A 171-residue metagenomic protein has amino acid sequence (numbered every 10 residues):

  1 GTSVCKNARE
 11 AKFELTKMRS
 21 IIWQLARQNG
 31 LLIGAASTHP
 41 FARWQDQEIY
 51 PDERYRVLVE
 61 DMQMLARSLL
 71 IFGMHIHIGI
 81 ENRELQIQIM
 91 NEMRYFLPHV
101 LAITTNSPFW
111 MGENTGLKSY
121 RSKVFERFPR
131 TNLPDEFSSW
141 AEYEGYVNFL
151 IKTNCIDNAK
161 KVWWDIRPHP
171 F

Functional and structural regions predicted by a protein language model:
G1-L65, L70-F72, D157: Terminal catalytic/cofactor-binding subdomain
P51, E81-F171: Loop-rich catalytic cores of soluble enzymes, especially ATP-dependent carboxylate-amine ligases and other
L65, G79-E81: A generic signature of intrinsically disordered, low-complexity regions enriched in glycine/proline and charged/polar
I76: An acidic/histidine-cluster motif and surrounding catalytic segment that typifies divalent-metal-assisted enzyme active
